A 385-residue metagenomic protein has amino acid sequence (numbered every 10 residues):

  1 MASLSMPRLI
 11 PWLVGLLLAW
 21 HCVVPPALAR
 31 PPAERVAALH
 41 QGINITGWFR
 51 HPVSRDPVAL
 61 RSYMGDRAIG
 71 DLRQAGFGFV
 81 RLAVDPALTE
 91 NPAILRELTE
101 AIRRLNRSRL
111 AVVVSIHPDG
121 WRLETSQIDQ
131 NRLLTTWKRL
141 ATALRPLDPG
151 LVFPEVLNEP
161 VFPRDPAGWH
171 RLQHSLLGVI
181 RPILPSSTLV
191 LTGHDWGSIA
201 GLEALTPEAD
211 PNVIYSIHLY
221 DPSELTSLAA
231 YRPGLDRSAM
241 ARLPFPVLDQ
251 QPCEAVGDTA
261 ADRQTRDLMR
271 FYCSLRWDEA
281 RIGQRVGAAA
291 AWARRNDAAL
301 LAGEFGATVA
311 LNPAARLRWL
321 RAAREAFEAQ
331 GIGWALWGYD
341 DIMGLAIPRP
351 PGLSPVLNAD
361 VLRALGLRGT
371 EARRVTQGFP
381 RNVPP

Functional and structural regions predicted by a protein language model:
M1-L13: Bacterial N-terminal signal peptides that target proteins for export
P11-H21: Bacterial N-terminal signal peptides
A27-A29: Boundary at the C-terminal end of the N-terminal hydrophobic targeting segment
P31, L134-R276, G283, G287-A307 (+1 more regions): Active-site region of glycoside hydrolase catalytic domains
R35-T188, G193-G201, N212, V361 (+1 more regions): Active-site mouth of glycoside hydrolases
W48-R55, S223-T226, G344-L345: Short, solvent-exposed loop/turn elements at domain surfaces
V112-V114, L300, W334: Hydrophobic beta-strand scaffold residues
L311-P385: Aromatic-rich peripheral "rim/lid" segments of glycoside hydrolase catalytic domains that contact and position glycan
